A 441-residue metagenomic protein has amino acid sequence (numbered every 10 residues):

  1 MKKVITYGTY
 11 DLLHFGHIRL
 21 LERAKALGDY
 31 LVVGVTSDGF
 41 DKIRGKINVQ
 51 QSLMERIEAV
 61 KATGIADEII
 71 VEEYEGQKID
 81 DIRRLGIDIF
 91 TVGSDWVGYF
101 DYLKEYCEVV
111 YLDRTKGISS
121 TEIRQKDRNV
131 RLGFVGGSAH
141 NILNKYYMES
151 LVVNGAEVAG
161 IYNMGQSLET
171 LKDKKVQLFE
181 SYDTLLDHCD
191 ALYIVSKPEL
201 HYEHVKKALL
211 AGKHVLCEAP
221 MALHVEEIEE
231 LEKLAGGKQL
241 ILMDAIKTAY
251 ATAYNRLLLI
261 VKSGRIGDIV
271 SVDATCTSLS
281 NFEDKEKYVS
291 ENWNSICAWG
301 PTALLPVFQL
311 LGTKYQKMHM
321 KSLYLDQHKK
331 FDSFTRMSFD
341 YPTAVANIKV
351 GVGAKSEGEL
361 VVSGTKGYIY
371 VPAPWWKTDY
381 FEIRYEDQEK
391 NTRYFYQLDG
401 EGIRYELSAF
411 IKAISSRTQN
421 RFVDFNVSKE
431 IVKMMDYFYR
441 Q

Functional and structural regions predicted by a protein language model:
M1-V130: Nucleotidyltransferase catalytic core that binds NTPs
N129-D173: N-terminal Rossmann-like dinucleotide-binding module
F134, V153, Y162, T184 (+2 more regions): C-terminal helix-rich "cap/oligomerization" subdomain common to oxidoreductases
K174-E232: Beta-loop-alpha module in the N-terminal Rossmann-like domain of NAD(P)-dependent dehydrogenases, especially those
E230-K247, D268-V272: Rossmann-fold dehydrogenase core element
T248-H319, D326-Q327: Predominantly a Rossmann-like dinucleotide-binding segment in NAD(P)-dependent oxidoreductases
A298-K377, L407-T418: Contiguous beta-strand/loop segments that form the cofactor/metal-binding neighborhood of enzyme cores
S363-D436: C-terminal glycine/acidic-rich active-site capping loop/insertion
